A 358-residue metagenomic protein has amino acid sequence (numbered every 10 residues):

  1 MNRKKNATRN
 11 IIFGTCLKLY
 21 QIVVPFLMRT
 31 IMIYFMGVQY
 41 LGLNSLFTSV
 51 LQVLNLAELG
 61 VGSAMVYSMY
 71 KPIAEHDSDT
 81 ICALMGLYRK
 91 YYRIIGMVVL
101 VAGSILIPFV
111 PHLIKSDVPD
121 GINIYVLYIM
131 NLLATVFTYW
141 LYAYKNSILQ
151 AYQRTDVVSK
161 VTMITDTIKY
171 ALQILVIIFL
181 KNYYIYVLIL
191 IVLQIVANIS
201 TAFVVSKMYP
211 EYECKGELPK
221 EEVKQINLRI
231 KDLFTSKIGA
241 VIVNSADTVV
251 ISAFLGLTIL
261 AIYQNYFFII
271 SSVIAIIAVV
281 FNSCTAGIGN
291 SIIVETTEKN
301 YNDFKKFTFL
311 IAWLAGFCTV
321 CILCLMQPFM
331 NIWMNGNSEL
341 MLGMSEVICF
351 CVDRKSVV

Functional and structural regions predicted by a protein language model:
M1-A7, Y184, T201-S245, G287-N302: Interhelical loop/hinge segments that connect adjacent transmembrane helices in multipass membrane
K4-T8, T135-V161, Y184, C349-V358: Membrane-interface junctions at transmembrane-helix termini in multi-pass inner-membrane proteins
N6-Y70, L100-S104, Y170, Q194 (+2 more regions): Signature of the first transmembrane helix
K18, K160-M208, R229, Q264-F267: Hydrophobic alpha-helical transmembrane segments
V23-L41, P111-D117, I177-L180, V241-S272 (+2 more regions): Helix-terminus/linker motif at the lipid-water interface of multi-pass membrane proteins
T30, L59-E75, Q150, Y209-E211 (+1 more regions): Helix-loop junctions and terminal segments of transmembrane helices in multi-pass membrane transport/translocation
M32-V53, L84, Y183, V187-L188 (+4 more regions): Interfacial/gating helices of multi-pass transporter permease domains
V110-N131, L323-K355: Interfacial segments at transmembrane-helix termini and the short loops linking adjacent helices
